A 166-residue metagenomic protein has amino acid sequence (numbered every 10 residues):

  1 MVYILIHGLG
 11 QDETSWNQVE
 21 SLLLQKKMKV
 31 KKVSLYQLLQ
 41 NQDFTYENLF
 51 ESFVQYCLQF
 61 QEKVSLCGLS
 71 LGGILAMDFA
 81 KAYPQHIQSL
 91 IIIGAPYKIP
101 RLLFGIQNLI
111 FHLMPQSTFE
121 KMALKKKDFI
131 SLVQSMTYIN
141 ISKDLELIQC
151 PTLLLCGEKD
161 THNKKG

Functional and structural regions predicted by a protein language model:
M1-Q40: Conserved HGGG/HGGXW glycine-rich cap/lid loop of the alpha/beta-hydrolase fold
N17, K29-S65: Active-site loop/oxyanion-hole signature of alpha/beta-hydrolase fold enzymes
L66-G68, I93: Short beta-strand immediately N-terminal to the catalytic nucleophile in serine-hydrolase-like folds
G68-A76: Gly/Ala-rich beta-loop-alpha elbow adjacent to hydrolase catalytic centers
K81, L90-Q116: Flexible "cap/lid" loop of the alpha/beta hydrolase fold
S117-I141, K159: Hydrophobic, aromatic-rich cap/lid helix
L147-I148, L154-C156: Short beta-strand/loop motif that positions the catalytic acidic residue of the alpha/beta-hydrolase fold
T161-G166: Conserved alpha/beta-hydrolase "acid-adjacent" motif
